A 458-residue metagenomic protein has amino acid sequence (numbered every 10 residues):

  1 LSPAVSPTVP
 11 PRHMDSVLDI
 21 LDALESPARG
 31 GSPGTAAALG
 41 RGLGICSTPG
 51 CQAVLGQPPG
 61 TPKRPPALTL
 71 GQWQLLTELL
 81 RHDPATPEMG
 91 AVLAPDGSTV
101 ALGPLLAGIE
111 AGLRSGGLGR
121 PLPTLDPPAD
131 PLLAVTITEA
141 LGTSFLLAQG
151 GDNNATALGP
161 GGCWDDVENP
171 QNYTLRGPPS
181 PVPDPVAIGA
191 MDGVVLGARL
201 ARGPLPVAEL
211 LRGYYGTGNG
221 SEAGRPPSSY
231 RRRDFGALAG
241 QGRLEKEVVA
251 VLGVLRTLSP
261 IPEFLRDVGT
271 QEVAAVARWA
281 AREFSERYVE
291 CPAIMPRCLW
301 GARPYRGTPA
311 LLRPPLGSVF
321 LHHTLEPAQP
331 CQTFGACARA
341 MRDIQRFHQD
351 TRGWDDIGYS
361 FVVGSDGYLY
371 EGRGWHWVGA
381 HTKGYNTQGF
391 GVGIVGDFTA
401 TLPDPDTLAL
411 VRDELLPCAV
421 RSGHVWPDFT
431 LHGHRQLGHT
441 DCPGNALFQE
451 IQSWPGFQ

Functional and structural regions predicted by a protein language model:
L1-A328, G364-Q458: Basic/polar, cationic surfaces and motifs that engage anionic cell-wall and phosphate/carboxylate ligands
R313-Q349: Active-site acidic/histidine clusters and adjacent loop/turn architecture that either coordinate catalytic ions
R346, D350, P417-V420: A generic structural signal for well-ordered alpha-helical segments enriched in polar/charged residues
W354-D355: RNase H-like, Mg2+-dependent phosphodiesterase core, and more generally RNA phosphate-backbone-engaging helix-loop
G358: Glycine/small-residue-rich phosphate/adenosyl-binding loop
